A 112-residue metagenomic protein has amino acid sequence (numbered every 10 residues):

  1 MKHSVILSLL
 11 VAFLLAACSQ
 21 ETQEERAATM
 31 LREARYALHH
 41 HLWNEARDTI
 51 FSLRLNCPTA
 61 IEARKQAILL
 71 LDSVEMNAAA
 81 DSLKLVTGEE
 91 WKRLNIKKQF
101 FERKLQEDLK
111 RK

Functional and structural regions predicted by a protein language model:
M1-S4: Positively charged n-region of N-terminal signal peptides that target proteins for export
I6-L10: Sec-dependent N-terminal signal peptides
L14-A17: C-terminal motif of bacterial Sec signal peptides marking the signal peptidase cleavage site
S19-A28: Signal peptide cleavage region of secreted peptide precursors
E24-E25, R35-V74: Post-signal-peptide N-terminal segment of Sec-exported extracytoplasmic proteins
P58-A67, S82, L94-E102: Boundary/linker segments of alpha-helical solenoid repeat arrays
L71-K97: Alpha-helical linker/edge segments of TPR/alpha-solenoid repeat scaffolds and analogous pre-/post-domain helices
E90-K112: Acidic, low-complexity intrinsically disordered segments
